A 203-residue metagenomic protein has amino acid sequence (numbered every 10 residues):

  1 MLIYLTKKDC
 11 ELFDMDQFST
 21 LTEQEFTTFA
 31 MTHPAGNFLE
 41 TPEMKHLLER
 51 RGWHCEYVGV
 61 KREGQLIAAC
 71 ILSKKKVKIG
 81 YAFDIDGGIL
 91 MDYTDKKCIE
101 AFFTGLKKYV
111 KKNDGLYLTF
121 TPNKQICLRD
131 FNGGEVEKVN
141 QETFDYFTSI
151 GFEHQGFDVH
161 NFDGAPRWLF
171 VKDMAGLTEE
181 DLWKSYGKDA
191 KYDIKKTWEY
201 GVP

Functional and structural regions predicted by a protein language model:
L2-L21, T143-P203: Acyltransferase donor/substrate-recognition loop-hinge adjacent to the catalytic core
F18-E63, C70: N-terminal charged segments
T32, R50, K112, S149-I150 (+1 more regions): Residues at alpha-helix termini
P34, K96, G133, L182-K184: A generic secondary-structure micro-motif detector that highlights 1-2 residue hydrophobic/ambivalent hotspots embedded
A35, W53, G115, F152-E153 (+1 more regions): Short aromatic/hydrophobic-glycine micro-motifs
H46-G133: Conserved donor-binding loop and adjoining core beta-sheet/short helix segment in diverse acyl/aminoacyl transferases
G134-T143: A charged helix-plus-loop insertion that forms the helical arch/lid used to bind and gate nucleic-acid substrates
